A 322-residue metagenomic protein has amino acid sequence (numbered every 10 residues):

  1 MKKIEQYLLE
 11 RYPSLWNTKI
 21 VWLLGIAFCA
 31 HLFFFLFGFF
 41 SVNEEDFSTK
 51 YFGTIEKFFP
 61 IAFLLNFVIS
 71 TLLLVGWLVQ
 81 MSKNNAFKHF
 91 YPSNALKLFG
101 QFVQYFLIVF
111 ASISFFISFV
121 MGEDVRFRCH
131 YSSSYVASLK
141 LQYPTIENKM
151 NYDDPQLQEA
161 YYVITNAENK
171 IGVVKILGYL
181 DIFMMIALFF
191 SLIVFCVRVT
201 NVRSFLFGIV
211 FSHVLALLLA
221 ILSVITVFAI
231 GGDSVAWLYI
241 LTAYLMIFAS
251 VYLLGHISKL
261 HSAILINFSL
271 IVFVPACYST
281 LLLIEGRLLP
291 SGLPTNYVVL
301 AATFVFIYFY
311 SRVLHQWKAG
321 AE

Functional and structural regions predicted by a protein language model:
M1-S14, N85-L98: Membrane-interfacial, low-structure loops and terminal tails that flank and connect transmembrane helices in multi-pass
K2-Q6, H315-E322: Short, charged juxtamembrane terminal tails flanking transmembrane helices
K3-L9, A160-I164, L206: Generic hydrophobic, helix-prone segments enriched in Leu/Val/Ile
N17-E45, K57-K83, K97-S132, E168-Q316: Alpha-helical transmembrane segments and immediately adjacent membrane-interfacial amphipathic helices
F52-E56: Disordered extramembrane loops and terminal tails of multipass alpha-helical membrane proteins
S134-N169: Low-complexity, acidic polar-rich segments
